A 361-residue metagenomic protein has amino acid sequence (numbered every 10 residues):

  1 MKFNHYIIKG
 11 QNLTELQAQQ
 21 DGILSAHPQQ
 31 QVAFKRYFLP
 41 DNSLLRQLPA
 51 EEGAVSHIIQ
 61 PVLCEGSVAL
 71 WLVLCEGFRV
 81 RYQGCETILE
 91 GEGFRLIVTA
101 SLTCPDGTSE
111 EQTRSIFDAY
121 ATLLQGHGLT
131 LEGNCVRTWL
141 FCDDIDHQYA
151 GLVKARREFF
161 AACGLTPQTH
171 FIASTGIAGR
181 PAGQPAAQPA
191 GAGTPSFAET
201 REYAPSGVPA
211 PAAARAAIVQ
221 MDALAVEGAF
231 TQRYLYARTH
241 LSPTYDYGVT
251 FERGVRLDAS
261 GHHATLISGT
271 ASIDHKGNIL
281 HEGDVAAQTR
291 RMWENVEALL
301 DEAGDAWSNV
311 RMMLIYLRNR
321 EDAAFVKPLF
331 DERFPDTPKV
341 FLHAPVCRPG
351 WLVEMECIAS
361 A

Functional and structural regions predicted by a protein language model:
M1-A361: N-terminal presequence-like segments and the immediate start of the first folded domain
